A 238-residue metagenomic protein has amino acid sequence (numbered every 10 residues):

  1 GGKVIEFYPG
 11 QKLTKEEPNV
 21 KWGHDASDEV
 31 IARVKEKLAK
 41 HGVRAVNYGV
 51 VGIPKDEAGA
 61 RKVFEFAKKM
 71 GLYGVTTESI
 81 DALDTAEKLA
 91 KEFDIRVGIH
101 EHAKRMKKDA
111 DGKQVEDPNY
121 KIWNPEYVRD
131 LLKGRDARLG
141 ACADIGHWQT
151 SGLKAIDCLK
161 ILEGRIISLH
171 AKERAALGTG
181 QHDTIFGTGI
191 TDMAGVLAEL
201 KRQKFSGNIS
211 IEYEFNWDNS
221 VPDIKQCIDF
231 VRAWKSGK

Functional and structural regions predicted by a protein language model:
G1-Q11, M70-G71: Catalytic domains of carbohydrate-active enzymes, especially glycoside hydrolases
G1-V4, I122-A143, Q149-K238: Histidine-acidic metal/acid-base catalytic patches
E6, N47, T76, G98-I99 (+2 more regions): Conserved beta-strand positions in the central sheet of alpha/beta enzyme cores
E6-R33: Glycine-rich, proline-tolerant flexible connector loops at the mouths of alpha/beta enzymes
G10, I53, I80, H102 (+2 more regions): Flexible loop residues that form catalytic and substrate-binding hotspots at small-molecule/glycan-binding clefts
L13-V20, R105-A110, T150, L177-H182 (+1 more regions): A short acidic, helix-capping loop that chelates divalent metal ions and anchors anionic groups
V20-H24, G49, L72-G74, G146-H147 (+1 more regions): The substrate-binding groove and active-site-proximal loops of carbohydrate-active enzymes, especially glycoside
I31-R33, K37-G140, Q149-L153: Active-site acidic/histidine proton-transfer and metal-coordination neighborhood in alpha/beta enzyme cores
